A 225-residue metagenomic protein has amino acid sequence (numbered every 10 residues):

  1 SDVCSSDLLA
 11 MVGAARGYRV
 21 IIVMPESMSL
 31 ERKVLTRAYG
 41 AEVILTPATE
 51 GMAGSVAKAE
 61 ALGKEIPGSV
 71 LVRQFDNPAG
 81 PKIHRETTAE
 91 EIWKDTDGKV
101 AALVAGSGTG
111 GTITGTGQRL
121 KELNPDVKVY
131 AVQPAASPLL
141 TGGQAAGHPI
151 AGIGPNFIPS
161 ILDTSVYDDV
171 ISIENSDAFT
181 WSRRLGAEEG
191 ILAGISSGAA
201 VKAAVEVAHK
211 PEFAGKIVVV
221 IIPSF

Functional and structural regions predicted by a protein language model:
S1-S5: Short, small-residue-biased leader/transition segments that mark boundaries at the very start of proteins
S6-R16, S197-A204: Conserved beta-loop-alpha segment that forms the PLP phosphate-binding cup at the N-terminus of a helix
A10-M11, R16, T49-V56, P78-S172 (+2 more regions): Glycine-rich phosphate/pyrophosphate-binding loop at beta-loop-alpha junctions
A14, R37, K64, K121 (+2 more regions): Anion (oxyanion) recognition and catalysis
Y18-K58, L62: A glycine-rich helix N-cap at a beta->alpha junction
R19, E42, K128, I191-L192: Residue-level detector of anion-binding/catalytic polar loops
V72, I191-G198: Short glycine/threonine-rich catalytic loop with a Thr-x-Gly-x-Asp
A101, G186-L192: A short glycine/serine-rich beta->alpha loop
